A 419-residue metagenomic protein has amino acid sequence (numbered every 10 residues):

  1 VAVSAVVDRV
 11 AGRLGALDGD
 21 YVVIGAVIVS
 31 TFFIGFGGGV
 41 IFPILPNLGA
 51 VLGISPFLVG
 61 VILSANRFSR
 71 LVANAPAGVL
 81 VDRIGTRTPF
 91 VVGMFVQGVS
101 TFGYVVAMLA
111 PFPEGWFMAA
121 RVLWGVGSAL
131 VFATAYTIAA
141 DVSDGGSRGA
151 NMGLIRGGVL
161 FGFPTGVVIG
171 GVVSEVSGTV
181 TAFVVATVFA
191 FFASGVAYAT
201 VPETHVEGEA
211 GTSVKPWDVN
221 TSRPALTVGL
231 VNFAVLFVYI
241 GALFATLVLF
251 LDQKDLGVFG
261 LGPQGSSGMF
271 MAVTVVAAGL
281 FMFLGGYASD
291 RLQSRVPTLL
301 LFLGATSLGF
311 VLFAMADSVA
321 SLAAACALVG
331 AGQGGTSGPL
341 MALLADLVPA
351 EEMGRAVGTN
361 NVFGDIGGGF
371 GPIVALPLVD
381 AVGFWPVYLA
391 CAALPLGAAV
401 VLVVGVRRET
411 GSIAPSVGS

Functional and structural regions predicted by a protein language model:
A5-D20, P202-G229, S419: Juxtamembrane intracellular "pre-TM" segments in multi-pass secondary transporters
F32, E114-L130, S321-G335: Hydrophobic core of transmembrane alpha-helices in multi-pass small-molecule transporters, especially MFS/SLC-type
A73-G85, F281-S294: Helix-to-loop junctions at the C-terminal end of transmembrane segments in multipass secondary transporters
F90, T298-L299: Primarily marks hydrophobic transmembrane alpha-helices of the MFS/SLC 12-helix fold
F95-P111, G304-D317: C-terminal ends and interior cores of transmembrane alpha-helices in multi-pass membrane transporters/permeases
M118-F161: Cytoplasmic helix-loop-helix junction between adjacent transmembrane helices in 12-TM secondary transporters
I155-V201: Helix-loop-helix hairpin linking two adjacent transmembrane segments in secondary transporters
V188-E207, A398-V406: C-terminal membrane-cytosol helix-exit motif in multi-pass small-molecule transporters
